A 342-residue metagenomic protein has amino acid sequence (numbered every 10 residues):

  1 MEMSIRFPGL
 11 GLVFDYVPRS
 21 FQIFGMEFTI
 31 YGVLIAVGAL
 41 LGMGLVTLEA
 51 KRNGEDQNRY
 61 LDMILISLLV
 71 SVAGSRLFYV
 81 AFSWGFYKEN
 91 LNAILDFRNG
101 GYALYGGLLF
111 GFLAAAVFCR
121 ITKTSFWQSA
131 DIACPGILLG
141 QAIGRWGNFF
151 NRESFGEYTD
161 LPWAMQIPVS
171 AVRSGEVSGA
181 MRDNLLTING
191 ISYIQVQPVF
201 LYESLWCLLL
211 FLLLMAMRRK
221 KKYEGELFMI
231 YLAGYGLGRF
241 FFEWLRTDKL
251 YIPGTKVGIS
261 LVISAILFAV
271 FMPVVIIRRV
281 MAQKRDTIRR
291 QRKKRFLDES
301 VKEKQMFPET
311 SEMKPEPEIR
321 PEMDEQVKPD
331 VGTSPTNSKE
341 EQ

Functional and structural regions predicted by a protein language model:
M1-Q342: A feature for loop-to-transmembrane-helix boundaries and adjacent hydrophobic helices in multi-pass integral membrane
